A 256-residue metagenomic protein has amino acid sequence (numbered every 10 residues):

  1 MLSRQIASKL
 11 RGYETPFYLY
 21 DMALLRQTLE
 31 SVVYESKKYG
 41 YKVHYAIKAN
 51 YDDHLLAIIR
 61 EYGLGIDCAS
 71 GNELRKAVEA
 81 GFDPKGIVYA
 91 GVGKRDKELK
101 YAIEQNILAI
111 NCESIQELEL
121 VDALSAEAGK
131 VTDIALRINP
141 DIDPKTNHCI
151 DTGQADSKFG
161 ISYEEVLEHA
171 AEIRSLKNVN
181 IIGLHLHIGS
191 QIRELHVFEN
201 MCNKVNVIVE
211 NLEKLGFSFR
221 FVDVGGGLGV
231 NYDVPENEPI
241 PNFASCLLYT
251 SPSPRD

Functional and structural regions predicted by a protein language model:
M1-T132, A171, S175-L176, N180 (+2 more regions): A charged N-terminal "starter" segment
P16, Q105-C112, T152-Y163, I192-F198: Flexible, glycine/proline-enriched loop segments at strand-loop-helix junctions that form or flank small-ligand binding
E117-I173: Conserved anion-binding
E165-A170, C202-L212, L247-L248: Short, well-ordered amphipathic alpha-helical segments that serve as non-catalytic structural scaffolds within diverse
I188-G189, V222-G229: Glycine-rich beta-strand-to-loop/alpha-helix junction loops that act as flexible
E194-N200, N231-A244: Short glycine/threonine-rich loop-to-helix capping motif typified by GTGT followed within a few residues by an Asp-Pro
Y249-D256: Conserved small/polar residues in nucleotide/adenosyl-binding loops
